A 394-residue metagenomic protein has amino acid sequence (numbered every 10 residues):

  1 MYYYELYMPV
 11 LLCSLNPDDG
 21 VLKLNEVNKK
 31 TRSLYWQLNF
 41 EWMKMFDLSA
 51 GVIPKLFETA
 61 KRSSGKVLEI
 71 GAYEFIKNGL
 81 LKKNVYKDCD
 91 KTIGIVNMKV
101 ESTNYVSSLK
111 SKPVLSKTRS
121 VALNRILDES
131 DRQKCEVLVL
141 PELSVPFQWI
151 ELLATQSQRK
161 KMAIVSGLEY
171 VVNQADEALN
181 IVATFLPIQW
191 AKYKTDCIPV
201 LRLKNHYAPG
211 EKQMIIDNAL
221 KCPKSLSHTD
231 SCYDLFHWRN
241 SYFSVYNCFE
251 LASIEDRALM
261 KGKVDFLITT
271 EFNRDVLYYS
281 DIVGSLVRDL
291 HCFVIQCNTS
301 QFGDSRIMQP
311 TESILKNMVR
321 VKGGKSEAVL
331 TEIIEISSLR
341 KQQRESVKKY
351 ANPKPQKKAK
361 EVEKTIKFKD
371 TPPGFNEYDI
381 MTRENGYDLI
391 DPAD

Functional and structural regions predicted by a protein language model:
M1, Q148-S166, L251-K357, G386: CN hydrolase (nitrilase-like) catalytic-core segments centered on the catalytic cysteine and neighboring Lys/Glu
M1-K83, K91, V329: Extended repeat-based interaction scaffolds and adjacent low-complexity, acidic/S/T/P-biased segments that form broad
E58-Y86, D176-G262, I282: Active-site catalytic loop in hydrolytic enzyme cores
K77-K134: N-terminal active-site segment of His-dependent metallophosphoesterases
D90-S111, L201-L203, S241-E250, I268-T270: Active-site-proximal beta-strand elements of phosphoester/diester hydrolases
L115-R202, N273-D275, G284, R288: Cys-nucleophile CN-hydrolase/nitrilase-fold catalytic domain and related Cys-dependent amidase chemistry that acts on
E136-V137, A163, S241-F243, F266: Structural motif
S337-D394: A short C-terminal boundary segment appended to hydrolase-like catalytic domains
